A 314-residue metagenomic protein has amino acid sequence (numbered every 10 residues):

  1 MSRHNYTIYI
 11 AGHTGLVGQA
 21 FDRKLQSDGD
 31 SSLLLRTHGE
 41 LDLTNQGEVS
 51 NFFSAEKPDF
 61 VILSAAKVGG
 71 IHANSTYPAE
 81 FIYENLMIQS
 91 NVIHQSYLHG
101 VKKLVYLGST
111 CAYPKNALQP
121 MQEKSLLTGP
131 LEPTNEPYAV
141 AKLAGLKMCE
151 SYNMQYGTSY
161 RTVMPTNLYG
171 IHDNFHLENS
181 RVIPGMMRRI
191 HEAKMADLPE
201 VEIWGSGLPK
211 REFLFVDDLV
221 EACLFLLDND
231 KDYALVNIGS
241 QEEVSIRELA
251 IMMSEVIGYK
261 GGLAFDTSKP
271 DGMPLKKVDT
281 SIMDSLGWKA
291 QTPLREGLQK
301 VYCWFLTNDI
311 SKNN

Functional and structural regions predicted by a protein language model:
N5, G12-L16, A20-K24, D28 (+1 more regions): C-terminal substrate-binding subdomain of Rossmann-fold SDR/epimerase-dehydratase oxidoreductases
A11, R36, V61-A65, L104-T110 (+1 more regions): SDR active-site strand-loop-helix element
Q26-N51: Adenosine-cofactor binding site in Rossmann-like domains, unifying the SAM/SAH pocket of S-adenosylmethionine-dependent
D42, A112-P114, P137, R161-I183 (+1 more regions): Flexible, glycine-rich beta-alpha linker
Q46-L86, L98: NAD(P)H-binding glycine-rich loop region in Rossmannoid oxidoreductase-like domains and their noncatalytic homologs
S90-N135, R161: Conserved Rossmann-fold NAD(P)-dependent oxidoreductase catalytic core, especially the SDR/UDP-sugar
K103, G108-S109, L146-H172, P184-M186 (+1 more regions): Conserved beta-loop-beta element that borders a ligand/cofactor-binding pocket
P137, A141-A144: Active-site helix of classical SDR
